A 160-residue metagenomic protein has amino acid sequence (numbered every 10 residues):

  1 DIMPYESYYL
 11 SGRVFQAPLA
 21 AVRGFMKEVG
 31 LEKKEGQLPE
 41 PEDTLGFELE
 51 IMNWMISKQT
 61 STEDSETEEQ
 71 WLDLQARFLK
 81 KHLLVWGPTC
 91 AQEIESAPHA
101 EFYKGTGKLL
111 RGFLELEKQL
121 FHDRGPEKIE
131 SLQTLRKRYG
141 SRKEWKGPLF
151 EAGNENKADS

Functional and structural regions predicted by a protein language model:
D1-S160: Surface/interface-facing alpha-helical segments and adjacent flexible terminal/loop regions used for partner/assembly
